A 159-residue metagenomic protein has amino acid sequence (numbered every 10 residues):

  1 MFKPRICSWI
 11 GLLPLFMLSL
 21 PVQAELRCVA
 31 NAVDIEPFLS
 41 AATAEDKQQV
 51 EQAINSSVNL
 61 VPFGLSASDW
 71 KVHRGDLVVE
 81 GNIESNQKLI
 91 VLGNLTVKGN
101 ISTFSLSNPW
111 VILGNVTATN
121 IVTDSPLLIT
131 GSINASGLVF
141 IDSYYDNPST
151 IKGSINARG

Functional and structural regions predicted by a protein language model:
M1, P14, E25-R27: Composition-driven recognition of long, C-terminal low-complexity regions enriched in serine/threonine
M1-I10: Bacterial N-terminal signal peptides that target proteins for export
I10-S19: Bacterial N-terminal signal peptides
L20-A24: Sec/Tat signal peptide C-region and signal peptidase I cleavage site
E25-N100: N-terminal segments that cap or nucleate solenoid repeat domains
L26-S56, S107, T123-G159: Predominantly polar beta-repeat domains that present long G/T/S/D/N-rich surfaces used to bind, process, or adhere
V72-H73, V79, S85, V91-L92 (+10 more regions): Extracellular beta-strand solenoids
